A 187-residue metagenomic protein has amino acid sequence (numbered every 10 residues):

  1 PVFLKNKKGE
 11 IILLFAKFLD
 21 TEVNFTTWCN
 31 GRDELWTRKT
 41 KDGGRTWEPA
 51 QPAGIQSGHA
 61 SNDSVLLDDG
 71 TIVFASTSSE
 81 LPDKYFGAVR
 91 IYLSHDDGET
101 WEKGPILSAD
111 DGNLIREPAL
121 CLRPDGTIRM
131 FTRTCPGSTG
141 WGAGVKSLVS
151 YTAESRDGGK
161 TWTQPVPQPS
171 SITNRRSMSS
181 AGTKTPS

Functional and structural regions predicted by a protein language model:
P1-S187: Asp-box/BNR beta-propeller blade signature and adjacent active/binding-site loops in extracellular glycan-interacting
